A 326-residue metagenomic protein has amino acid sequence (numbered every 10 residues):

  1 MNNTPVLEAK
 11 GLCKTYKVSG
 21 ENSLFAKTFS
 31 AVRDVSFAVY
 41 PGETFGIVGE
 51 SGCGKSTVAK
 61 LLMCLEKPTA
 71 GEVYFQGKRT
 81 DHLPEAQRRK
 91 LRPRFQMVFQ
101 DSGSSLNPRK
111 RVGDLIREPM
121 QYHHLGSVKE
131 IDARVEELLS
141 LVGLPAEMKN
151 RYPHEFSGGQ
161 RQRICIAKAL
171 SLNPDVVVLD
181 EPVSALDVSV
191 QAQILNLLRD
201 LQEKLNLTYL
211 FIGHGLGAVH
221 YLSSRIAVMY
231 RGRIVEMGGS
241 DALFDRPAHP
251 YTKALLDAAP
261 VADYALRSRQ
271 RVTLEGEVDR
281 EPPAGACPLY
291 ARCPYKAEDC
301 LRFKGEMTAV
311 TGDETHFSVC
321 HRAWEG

Functional and structural regions predicted by a protein language model:
P5, E21-S23, G239-G326: Charged, flexible cofactor/metal-binding loops and thiol motifs
M63: Helix-to-loop junction immediately C-terminal to a conserved catalytic motif
G71-R79: Conserved ABC transporter NBD signature motif
R79, K129-E147, L256-D257: Conserved ABC ATPase "signature" region
Y152-F156, Q160: Conserved ABC ATPase signature
S171-D175: A short, proline-enriched helix->beta-strand linker immediately N-terminal to the Walker B motif in ABC-type P-loop
V178, P182-L186, V190-R267: P-loop NTP-binding/switch modules centered on Walker-like glycine-rich loops
